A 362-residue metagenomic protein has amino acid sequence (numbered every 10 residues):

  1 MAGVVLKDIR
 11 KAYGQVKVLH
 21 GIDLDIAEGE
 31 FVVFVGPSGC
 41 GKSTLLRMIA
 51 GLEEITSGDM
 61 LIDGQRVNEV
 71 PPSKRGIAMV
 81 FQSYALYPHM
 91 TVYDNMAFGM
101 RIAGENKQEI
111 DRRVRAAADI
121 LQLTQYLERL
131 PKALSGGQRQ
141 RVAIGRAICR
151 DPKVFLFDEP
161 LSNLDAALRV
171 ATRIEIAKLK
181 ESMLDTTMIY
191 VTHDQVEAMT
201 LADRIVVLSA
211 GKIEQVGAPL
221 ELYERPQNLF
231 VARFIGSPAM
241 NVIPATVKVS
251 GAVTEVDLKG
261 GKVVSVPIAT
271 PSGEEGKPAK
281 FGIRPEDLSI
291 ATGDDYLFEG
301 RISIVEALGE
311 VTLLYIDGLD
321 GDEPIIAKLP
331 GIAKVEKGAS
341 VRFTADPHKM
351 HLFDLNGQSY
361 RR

Functional and structural regions predicted by a protein language model:
V5, D25, L61, R342-T344: ABC ATPase nucleotide-binding domain
F31, R75-A78, Q82-F230: ABC ATPase nucleotide-binding domains
V35-P37: The feature captures the beta-strand-to-loop junction immediately N-terminal to the Walker
S43-L46, V142: ABC ATPase nucleotide-binding domain helices that frame the ATP-binding cleft
A50: Helix-to-loop junction immediately C-terminal to a conserved catalytic motif
T56-R66, I213: ABC nucleotide-binding domain "signature motif"
P238-V242, V249-R362: Non-catalytic connector elements of ABC transporters
